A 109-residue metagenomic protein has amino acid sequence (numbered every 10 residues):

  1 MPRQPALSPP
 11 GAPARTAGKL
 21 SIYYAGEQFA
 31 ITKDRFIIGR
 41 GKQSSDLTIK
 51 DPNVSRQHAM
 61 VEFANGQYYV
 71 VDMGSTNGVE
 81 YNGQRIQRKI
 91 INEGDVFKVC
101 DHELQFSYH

Functional and structural regions predicted by a protein language model:
M1-P52, E62, H102-Y108: Intrinsically disordered, low-complexity acidic Ser/Thr-rich regulatory segments
I37, S44-S45, T76-G78, Q87: Short, surface-exposed beta-strand-loop junctions and turns on beta-sheet-rich folds
V71: Short pocket-lining segment of the protein kinase catalytic domain that shapes the ATP-binding cleft
G74, E80-H109: C-terminal boundary/linker segments immediately following FHA domains
